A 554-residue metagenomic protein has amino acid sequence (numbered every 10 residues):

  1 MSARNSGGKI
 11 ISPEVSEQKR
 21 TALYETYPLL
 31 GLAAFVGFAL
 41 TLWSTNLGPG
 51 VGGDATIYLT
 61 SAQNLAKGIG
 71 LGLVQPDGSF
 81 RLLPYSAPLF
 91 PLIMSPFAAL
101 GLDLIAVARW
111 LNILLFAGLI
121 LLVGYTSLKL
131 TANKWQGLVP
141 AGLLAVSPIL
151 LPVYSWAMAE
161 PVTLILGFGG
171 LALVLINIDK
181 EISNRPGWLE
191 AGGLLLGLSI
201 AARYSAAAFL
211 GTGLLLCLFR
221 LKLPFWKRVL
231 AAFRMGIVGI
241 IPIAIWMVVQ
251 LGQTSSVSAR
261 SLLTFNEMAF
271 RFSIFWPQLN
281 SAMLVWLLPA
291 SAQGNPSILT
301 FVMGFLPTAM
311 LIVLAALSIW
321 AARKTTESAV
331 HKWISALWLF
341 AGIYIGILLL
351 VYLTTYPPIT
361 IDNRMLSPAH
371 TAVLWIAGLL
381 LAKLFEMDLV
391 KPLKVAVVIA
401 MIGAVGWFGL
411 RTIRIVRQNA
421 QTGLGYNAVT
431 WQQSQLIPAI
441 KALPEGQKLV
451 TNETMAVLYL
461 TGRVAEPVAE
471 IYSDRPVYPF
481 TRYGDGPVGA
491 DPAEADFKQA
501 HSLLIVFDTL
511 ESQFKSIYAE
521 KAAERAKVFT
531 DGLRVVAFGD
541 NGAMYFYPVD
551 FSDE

Functional and structural regions predicted by a protein language model:
N5, I10-S12, I176-K180, F209-I240 (+2 more regions): Perimembrane helix-loop-helix junctions
G31, V139, G187, L194 (+3 more regions): Signature aromatic-anchored transmembrane alpha helix within multi-pass, membrane-resident enzymes that catalyze glycan
F38-T41, I57-R81, L89, I178: Extracytosolic helix-loop segments that constitute the early lumenal/periplasmic catalytic or substrate-binding loops
G52, I149-V162: Short acidic/glycine- and proline-prone juxtamembrane loop motifs at membrane-interface regions of multi-pass membrane
L59, V153-Y154, E160, S199-A202 (+4 more regions): Hydrophobic/aromatic-rich transmembrane helices and adjacent perimembrane loops
W110-T131, G169, L173: Transmembrane-helix motifs of polytopic, lipid-linked glycan transferases
F219, L230-A316, A341-L348, A404-R411: Membrane-lumen/periplasm interface segments of specific transmembrane helices in polyprenyl phosphate-linked
A396-A456, G489-Q499: Membrane-embedded, lumen/periplasm-facing catalytic core of multi-pass transferases that use lipid-linked donors
